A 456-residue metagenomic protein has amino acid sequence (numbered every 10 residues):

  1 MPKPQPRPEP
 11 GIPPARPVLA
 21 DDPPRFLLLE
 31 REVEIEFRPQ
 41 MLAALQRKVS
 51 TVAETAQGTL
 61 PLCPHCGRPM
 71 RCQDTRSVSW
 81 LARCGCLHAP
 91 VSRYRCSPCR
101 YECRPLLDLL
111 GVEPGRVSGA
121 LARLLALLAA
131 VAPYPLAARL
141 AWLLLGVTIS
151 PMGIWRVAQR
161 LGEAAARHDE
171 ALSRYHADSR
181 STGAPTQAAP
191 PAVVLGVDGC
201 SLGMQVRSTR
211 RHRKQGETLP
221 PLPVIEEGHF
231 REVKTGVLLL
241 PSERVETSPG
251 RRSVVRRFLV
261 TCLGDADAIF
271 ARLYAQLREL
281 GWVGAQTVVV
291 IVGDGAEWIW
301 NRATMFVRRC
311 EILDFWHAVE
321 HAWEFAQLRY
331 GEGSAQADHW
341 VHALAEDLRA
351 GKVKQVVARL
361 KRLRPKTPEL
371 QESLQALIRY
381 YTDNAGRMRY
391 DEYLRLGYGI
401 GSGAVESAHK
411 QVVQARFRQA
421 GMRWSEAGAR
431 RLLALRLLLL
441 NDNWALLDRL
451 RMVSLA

Functional and structural regions predicted by a protein language model:
M1-A44, V91-A456: Catalytic center-proximal scaffold of phosphoryl-transfer enzymes
K48-T51, G58, C72: Positively charged, glycine-rich low-complexity segments
V52, G85, T186-A188: Residues embedded in well-ordered secondary-structure elements
T55-L62, R76, A89-S92: Short metal-coordination and nucleic-acid-contact micro-motifs, chiefly zinc-binding Cys/His arrays
C63-C66, C96: Short cysteine-rich clusters marking metal-coordination/redox-active sites
P69-H88: Short recognition patches in nucleic-acid-associated and regulatory proteins
